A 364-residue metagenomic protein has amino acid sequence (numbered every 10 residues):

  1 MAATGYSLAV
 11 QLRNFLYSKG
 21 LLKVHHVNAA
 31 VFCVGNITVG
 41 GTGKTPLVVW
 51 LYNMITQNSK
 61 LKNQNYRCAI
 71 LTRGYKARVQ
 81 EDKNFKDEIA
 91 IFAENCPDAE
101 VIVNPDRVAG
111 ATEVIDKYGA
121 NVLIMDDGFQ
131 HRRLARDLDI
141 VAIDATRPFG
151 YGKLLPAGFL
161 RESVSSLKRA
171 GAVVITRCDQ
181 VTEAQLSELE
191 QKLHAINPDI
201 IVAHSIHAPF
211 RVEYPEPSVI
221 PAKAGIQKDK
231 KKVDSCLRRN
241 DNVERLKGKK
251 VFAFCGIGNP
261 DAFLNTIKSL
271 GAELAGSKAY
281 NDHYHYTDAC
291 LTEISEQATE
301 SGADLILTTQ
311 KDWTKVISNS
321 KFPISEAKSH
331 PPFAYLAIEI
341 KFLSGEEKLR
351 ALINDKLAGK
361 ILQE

Functional and structural regions predicted by a protein language model:
M1-A30, K348, K356: A transmembrane-helix-recognition feature enriched in membrane-embedded lipid enzymes and envelope glyco-/phospholipid
G5, T45, F92, D126 (+4 more regions): Residue-level signal for inorganic ion chemistry
N14-Q57, Y66-R78: Walker A (P-loop) phosphate-binding motif
T56-R67, V212-K250, I317-P332: Intrinsic disorder/low-complexity segments
A69-L71, V141, V251-F254: Conserved beta-strand elements of the Class I
T72-N197, V202-H204, P215: Phosphate/Mg2+-binding loops and adjacent switch elements in nucleotide/diphosphate-handling enzyme cores
P148-V219, K231, N240-L305, K321 (+1 more regions): C-terminal accessory "lid"/substrate-recognition subdomains
A208-F210, N281-Y284, K328-I361: Short, flexible loop segments at boundaries between secondary-structure elements
